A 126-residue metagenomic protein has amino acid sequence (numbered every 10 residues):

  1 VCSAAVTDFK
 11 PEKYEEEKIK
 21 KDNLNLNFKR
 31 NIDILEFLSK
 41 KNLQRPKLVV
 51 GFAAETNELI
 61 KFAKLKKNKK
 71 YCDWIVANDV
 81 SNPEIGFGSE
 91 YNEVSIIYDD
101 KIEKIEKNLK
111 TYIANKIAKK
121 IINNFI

Functional and structural regions predicted by a protein language model:
C2-E84, S95: Glycine-rich phosphate/dinucleotide-binding loop and adjoining beta-alpha-beta core of small-molecule
D79, E84-I126: Small-residue (G/A/S/T)-rich helix-start motifs and N-terminal tracts that mark the onset
